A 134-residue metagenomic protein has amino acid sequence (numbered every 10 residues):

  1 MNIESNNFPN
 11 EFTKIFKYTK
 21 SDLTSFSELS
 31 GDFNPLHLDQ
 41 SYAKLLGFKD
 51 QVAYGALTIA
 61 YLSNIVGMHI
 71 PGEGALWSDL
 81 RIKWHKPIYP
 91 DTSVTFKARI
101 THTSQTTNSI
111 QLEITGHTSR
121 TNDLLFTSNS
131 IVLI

Functional and structural regions predicted by a protein language model:
M1-E11, I88-I134: HotDog/MaoC-like acyl-thioester-processing domains
M1-L76: Hot-dog-fold acyl-thioester-processing enzymes
Y18, W84, V132-I134: Hydrophobic residues in beta-strands and at strand termini
S25, F33-L36, A43-L45, I59 (+5 more regions): A broad, structure-centric signal for solvent-exposed, well-ordered loop/edge residues that line or flank functional
H37, F48-K49, Y61, L76-W77 (+4 more regions): Short, intrinsically disordered/low-complexity patches at protein termini and at juxtamembrane boundaries
M68-T92, F96: Mid-chain, well-packed structural core segment of small domains
